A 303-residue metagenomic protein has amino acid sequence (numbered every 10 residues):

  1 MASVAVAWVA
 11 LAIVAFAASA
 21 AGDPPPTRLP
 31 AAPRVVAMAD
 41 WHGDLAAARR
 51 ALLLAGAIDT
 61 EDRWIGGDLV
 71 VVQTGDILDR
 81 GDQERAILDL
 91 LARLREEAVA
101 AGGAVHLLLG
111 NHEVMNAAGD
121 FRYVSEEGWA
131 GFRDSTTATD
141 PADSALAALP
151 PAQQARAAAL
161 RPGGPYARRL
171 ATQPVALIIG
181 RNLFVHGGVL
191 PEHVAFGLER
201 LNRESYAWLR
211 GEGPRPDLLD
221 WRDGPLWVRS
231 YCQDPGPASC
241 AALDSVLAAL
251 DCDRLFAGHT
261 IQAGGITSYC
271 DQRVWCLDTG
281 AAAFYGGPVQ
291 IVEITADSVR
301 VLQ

Functional and structural regions predicted by a protein language model:
M1-W8: Bacterial N-terminal signal peptides that target proteins for export
W8, F16-Q303: Feature recognizes metal-dependent phosphohydrolase scaffolds
